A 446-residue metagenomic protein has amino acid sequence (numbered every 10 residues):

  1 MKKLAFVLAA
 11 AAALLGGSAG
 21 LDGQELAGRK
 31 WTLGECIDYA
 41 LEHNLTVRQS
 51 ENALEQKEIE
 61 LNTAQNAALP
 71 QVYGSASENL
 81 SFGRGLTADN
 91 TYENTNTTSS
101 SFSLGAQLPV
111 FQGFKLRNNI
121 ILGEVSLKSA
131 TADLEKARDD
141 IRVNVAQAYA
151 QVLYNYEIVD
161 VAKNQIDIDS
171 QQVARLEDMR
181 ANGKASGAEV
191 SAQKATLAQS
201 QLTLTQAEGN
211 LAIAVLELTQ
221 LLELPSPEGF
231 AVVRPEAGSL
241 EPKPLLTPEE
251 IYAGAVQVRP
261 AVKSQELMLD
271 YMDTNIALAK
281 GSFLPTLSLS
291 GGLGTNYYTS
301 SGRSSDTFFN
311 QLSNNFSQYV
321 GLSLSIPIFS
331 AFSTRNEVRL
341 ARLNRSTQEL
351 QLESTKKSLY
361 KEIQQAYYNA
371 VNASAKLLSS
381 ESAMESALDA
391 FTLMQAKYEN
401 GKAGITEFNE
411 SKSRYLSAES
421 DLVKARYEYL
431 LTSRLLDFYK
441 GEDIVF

Functional and structural regions predicted by a protein language model:
L4-V7, L21-A27, F82, L216 (+2 more regions): Acidic, low-complexity, intrinsically disordered peripheral segments
L8-G16: Bacterial N-terminal signal peptides
L21-Y73, S77, S226, V232-D270 (+3 more regions): Bacterial Sec-pathway N-terminal export signals of envelope proteins
Q24-Q151, L287, G291, F332-R335: Short flexible linkers and secondary-structure junctions
E25-R29, S75-L108, P235-K243, A277 (+2 more regions): Small/polar, glycine/serine/threonine/aspartate-rich low-complexity segments that form flexible
R48-N52, Q65-N66, N96, V110-R138 (+5 more regions): Sec/SRP-type N-terminal targeting helices
D140-G254, N369, A373, Y415: Periplasmic alpha-helical coiled-coil/stalk elements that build and connect Gram-negative outer-membrane
R180-K184, Y398-K402, Y439: A short glycine-centered flexible hinge/capping loop motif at secondary-structure junctions
